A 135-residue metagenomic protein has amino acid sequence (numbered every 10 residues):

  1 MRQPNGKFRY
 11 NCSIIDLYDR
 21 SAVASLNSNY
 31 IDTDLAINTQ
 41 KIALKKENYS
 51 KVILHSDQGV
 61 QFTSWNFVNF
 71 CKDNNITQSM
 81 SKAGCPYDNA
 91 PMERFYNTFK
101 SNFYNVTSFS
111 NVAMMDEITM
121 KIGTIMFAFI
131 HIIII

Functional and structural regions predicted by a protein language model:
M1-I135: Charged DNA-binding/catalytic regions of mobile-element recombinases
